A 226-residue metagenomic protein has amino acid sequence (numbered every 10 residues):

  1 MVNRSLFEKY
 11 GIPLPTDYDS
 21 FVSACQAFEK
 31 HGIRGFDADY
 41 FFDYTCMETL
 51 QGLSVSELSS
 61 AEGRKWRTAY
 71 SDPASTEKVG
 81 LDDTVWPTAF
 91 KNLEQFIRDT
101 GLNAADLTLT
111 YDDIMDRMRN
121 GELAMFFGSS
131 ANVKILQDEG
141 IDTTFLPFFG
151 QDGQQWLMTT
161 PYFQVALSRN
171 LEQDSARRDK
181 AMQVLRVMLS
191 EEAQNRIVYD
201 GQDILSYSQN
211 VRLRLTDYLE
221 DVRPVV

Functional and structural regions predicted by a protein language model:
M1-L6, V22, R34-A38, L146-M158 (+1 more regions): A structural signal for short loop-to-beta-strand junctions that line the ligand-binding cleft of periplasmic/secreted
M1-V2, L14-V22, F36-T49, M125-I135: Ligand-binding clamshell of periplasmic/extracellular solute-binding protein-like
R4, V22-E29, F90-I97, M115 (+4 more regions): Non-transmembrane alpha-helical segments in soluble domains of secreted/periplasmic/extracellular proteins
R4-T16, D99-L102: Aromatic-glycine-rich donor-binding/catalytic loop that engages nucleotide-sugar donors across glycosyltransferases
V22-K78: Extracytoplasmic/periplasmic solute-binding protein
C25-A27, T68-L107: Glycine-centered hinge/linker elements that transmit conformational signals in sensory and ligand-binding systems
T88-R177: Extracytoplasmic/periplasmic substrate-binding proteins
A131-I135, F148, F163-V226: Mature extracytoplasmic/periplasmic domains
